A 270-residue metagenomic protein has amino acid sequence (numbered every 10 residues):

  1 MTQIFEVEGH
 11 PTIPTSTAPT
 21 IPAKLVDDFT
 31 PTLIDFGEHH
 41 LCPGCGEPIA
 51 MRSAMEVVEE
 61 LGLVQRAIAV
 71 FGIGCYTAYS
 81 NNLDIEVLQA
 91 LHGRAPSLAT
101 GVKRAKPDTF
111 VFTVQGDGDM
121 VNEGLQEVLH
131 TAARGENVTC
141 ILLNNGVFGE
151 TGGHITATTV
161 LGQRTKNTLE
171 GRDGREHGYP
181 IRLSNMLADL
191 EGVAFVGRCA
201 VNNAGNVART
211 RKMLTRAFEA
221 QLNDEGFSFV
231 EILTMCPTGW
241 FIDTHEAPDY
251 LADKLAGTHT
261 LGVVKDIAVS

Functional and structural regions predicted by a protein language model:
M1-V26, F36, L222-S270: Flexible, low-complexity linker and terminal segments
T2-T109: Thiamine diphosphate
F29-T32, T156-N223: Conserved thiamine diphosphate
G37, L63-A67, A105-V111, A133-T139 (+3 more regions): Short coil/turn connectors at secondary-structure junctions
I73-C75, N145-V147, N203, I232-G239: Glycine-rich beta-alpha junction loops
I73-G149, K212, R216: Thiamine diphosphate
E86-L88, T131, T156-V160, E246-D249: Short, hinge-like loop/turn segments at secondary-structure boundaries
L125-H130, E150-R164: Active-site-proximal loop->helix
